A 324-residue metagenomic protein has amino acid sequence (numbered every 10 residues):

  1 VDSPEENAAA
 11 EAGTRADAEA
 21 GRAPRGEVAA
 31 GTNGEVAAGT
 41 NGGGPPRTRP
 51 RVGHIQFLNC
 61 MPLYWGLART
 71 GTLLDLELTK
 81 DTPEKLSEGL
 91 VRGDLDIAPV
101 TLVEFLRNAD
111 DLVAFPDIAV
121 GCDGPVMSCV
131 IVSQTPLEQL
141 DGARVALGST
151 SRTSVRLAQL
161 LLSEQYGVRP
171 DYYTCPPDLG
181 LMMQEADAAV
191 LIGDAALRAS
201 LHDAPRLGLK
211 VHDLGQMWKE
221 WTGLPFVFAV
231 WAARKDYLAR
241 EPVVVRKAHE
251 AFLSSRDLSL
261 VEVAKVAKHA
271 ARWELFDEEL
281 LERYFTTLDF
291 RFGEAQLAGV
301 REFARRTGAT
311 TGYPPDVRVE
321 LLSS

Functional and structural regions predicted by a protein language model:
S3-R47: Intrinsically disordered, low-complexity terminal tails and inter-domain linkers enriched for S/T/G/P/D/E
V52, I118-L137, E220-A239: Hydrophobic/proline-rich hinge and linker segments of small-molecule sensing/allosteric domains, predominantly
I55-V155: Short, glycine-/small- and polar/acidic-enriched structural segments that line small-molecule recognition paths
T70-T79, Q165-C175, Y313-V319: A local structural motif
E77-E88, V168-A188: Short helix-initiation/N-cap motifs at beta->coil->alpha
E138-M183: Hydrophobic alpha-helical segments and helix pairs
T174-H269: Pocket-lining segment of extracytoplasmic ligand-binding domains
L238-T310: Secondary-structure end/capping motifs
